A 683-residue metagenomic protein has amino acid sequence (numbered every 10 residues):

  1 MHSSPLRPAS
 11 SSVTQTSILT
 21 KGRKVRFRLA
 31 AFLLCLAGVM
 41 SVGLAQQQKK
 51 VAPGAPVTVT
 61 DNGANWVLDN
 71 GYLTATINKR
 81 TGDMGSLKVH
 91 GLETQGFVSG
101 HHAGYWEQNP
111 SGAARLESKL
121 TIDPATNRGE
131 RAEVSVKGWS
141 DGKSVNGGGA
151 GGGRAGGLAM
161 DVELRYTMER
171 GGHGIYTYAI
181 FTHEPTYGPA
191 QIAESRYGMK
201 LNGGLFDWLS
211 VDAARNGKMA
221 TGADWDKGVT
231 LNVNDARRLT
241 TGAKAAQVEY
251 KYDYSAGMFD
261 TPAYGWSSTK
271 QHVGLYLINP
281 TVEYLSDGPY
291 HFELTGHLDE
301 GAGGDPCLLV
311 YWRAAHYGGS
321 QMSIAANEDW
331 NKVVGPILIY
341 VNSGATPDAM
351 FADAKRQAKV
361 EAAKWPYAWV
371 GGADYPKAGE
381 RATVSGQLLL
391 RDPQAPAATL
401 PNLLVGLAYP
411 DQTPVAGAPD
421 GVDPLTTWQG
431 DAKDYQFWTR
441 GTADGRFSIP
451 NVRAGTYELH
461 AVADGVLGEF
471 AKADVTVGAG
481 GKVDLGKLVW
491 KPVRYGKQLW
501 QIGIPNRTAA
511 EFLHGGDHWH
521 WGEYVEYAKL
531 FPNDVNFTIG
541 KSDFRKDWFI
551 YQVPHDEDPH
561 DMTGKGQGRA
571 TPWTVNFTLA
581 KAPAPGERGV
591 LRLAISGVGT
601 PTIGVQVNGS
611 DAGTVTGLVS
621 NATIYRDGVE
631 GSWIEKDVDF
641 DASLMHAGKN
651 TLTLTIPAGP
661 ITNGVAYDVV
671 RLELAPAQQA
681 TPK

Functional and structural regions predicted by a protein language model:
G63-E133, W139-G142, R154-G156, K529-P532 (+1 more regions): Acidic-aromatic substrate-binding/catalytic surfaces of carbohydrate-active enzymes
S140-I192, M199-G203: Acidic, contiguous internal or C-terminal segments within carbohydrate-active enzymes that form a structured patch used
K200-K332: A contiguous, surface-exposed recognition patch within enzymatic or periplasmic domains that forms
A382-P393, G445-F447, L488: A short, amphipathic beta-strand motif
T413-R446: Short, acidic Ser/Thr/Gly-rich low-complexity loop/linker segments typical of extracellular and cell-surface proteins
G445, G455-G465: A short, solvent-exposed beta-strand micro-motif common in secreted/extracellular proteins
D464-K487, K491-V493: Structured interaction patches on ligand/partner-binding surfaces of diverse proteins
G566-G586, A594-Q679: Beta-strand-rich ligand-recognition modules
